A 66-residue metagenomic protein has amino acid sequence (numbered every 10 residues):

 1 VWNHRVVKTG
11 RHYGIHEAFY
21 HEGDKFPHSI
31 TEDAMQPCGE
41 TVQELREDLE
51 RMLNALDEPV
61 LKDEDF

Functional and structural regions predicted by a protein language model:
V1-D24: Short N-terminal "domain-start" leader segments that mark the transition from disordered tails or signal peptides into
F26-Q43: A short, exposed loop/beta-hairpin motif centered on an aromatic-Gly-Thr core
V42-F66: Low-complexity intrinsically disordered segments
